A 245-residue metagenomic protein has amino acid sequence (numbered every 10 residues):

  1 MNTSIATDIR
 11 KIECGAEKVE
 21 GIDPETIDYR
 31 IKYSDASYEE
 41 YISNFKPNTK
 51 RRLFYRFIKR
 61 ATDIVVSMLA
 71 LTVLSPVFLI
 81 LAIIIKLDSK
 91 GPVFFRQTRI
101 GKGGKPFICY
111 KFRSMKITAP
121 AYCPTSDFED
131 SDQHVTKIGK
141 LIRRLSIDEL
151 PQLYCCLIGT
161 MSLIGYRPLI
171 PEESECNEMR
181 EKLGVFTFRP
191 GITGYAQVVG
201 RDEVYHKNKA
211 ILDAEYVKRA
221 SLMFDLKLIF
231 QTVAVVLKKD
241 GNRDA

Functional and structural regions predicted by a protein language model:
N2-I31, T49, G184-A245: C-terminal terminal-structure detector
K32-Y38, F95-H134, I192-L212: Short, glycine-rich, amphipathic interfacial segments at transmembrane boundaries or analogous
D35-R51: Juxtamembrane amphipathic/hinge helix adjacent to a transmembrane helix
K46-A119, C155, L222, K227-A245: A hydrophobic, helix-centered structural microdomain
F128-F188, I229-V236: A short, structured surface patch at a secondary-structure boundary
